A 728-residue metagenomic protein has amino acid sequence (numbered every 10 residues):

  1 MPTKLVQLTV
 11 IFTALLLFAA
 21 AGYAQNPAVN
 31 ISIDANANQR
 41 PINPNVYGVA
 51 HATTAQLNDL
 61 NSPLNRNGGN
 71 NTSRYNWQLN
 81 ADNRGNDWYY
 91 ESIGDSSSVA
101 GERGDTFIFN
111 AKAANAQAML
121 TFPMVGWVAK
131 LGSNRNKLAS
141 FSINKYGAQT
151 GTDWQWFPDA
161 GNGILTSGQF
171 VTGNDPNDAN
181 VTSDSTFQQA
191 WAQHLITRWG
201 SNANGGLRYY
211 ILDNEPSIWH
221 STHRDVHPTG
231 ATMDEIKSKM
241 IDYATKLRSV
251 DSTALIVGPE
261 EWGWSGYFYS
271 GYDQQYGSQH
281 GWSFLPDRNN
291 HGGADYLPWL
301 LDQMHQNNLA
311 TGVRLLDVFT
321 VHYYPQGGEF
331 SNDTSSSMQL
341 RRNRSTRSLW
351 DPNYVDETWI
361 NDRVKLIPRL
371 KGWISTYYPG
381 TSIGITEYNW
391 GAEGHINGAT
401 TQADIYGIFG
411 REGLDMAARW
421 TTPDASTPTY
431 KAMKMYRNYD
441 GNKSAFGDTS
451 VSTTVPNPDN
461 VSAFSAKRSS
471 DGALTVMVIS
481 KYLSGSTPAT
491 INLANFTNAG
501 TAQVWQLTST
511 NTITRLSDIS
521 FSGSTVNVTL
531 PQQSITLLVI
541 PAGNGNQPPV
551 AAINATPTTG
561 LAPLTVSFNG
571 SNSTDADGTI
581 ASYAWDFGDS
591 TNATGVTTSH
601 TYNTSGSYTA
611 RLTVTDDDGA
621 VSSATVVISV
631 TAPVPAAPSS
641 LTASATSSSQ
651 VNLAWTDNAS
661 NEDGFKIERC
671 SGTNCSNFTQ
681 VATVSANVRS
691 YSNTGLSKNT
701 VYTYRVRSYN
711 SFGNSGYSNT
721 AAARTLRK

Functional and structural regions predicted by a protein language model:
N26-S336: N-terminal catalytic cores of secreted or lumenal carbohydrate-active enzymes
D242-T245, S249, Y323-N389: Glycoside hydrolase catalytic-domain groove-lining segments
H395, Y406-A473, T508: Glycan-recognition and catalytic regions of carbohydrate-active enzymes
N438, G543-V634, S644: Extracellular/lumenal mature domains of secreted and surface-exposed proteins
N457-G500, T536: Carbohydrate-binding surface patches
F521-N544: C-terminal beta-strand-rich structural cap/linker in extracellular carbohydrate-active enzymes
P633-N661, K698, F712-K728: Pro/Thr/Ser/Gly-rich low-complexity, intrinsically disordered linker/stalk tracts
N693-F712: Beta-strand-rich modules
